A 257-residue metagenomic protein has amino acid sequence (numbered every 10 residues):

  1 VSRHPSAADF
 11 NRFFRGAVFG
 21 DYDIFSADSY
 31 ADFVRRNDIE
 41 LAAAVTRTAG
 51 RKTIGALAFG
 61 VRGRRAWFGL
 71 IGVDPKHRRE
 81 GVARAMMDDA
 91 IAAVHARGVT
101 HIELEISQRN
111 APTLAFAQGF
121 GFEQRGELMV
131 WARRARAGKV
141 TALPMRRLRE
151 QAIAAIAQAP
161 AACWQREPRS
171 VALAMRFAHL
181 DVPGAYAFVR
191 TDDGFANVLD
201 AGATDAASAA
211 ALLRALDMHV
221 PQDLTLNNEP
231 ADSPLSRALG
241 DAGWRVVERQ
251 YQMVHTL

Functional and structural regions predicted by a protein language model:
S6-F10, F25-A27, V99, Q118-D193: Amide-forming acyltransferase catalytic core, primarily the GNAT-like/NAT-type and related acyltransferase folds
N11, R15-A58, A157-H179: Active-site rim helix/loop that mediates acceptor-substrate recognition in acyltransferases
T46, K52-G60, W67-G72, P183-T191 (+1 more regions): Conserved beta-strand in the GNAT
V73, R79-A92, A96, A115-G119 (+1 more regions): Conserved acetyl-CoA-binding loop-helix of GNAT-fold acetyltransferases
E80, R84, Q108-G126, P230-E248: Conserved active-site alpha-helix within GNAT-family acetyltransferase domains
V94-I106, L128, V220-P230: Conserved GNAT acetyl-CoA-binding A-motif
E103-S107, E123-R136, R245-T256: Conserved catalytic-core motifs of GNAT/GCN5-like acyltransferases
H179-L257: Charged, low-complexity intrinsically disordered regulatory/assembly segments
